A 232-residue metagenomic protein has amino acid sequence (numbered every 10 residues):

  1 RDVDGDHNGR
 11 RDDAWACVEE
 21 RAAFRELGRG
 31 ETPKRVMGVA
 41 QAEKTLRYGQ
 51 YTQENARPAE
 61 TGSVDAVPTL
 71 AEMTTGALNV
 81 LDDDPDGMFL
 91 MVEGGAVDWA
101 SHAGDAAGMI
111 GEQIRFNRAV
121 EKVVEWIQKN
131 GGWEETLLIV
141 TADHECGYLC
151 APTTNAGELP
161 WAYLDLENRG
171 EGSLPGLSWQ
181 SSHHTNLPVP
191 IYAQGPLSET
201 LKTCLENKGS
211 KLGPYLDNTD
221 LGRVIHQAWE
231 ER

Functional and structural regions predicted by a protein language model:
R1-R232: A post-motif C-terminal structural segment
